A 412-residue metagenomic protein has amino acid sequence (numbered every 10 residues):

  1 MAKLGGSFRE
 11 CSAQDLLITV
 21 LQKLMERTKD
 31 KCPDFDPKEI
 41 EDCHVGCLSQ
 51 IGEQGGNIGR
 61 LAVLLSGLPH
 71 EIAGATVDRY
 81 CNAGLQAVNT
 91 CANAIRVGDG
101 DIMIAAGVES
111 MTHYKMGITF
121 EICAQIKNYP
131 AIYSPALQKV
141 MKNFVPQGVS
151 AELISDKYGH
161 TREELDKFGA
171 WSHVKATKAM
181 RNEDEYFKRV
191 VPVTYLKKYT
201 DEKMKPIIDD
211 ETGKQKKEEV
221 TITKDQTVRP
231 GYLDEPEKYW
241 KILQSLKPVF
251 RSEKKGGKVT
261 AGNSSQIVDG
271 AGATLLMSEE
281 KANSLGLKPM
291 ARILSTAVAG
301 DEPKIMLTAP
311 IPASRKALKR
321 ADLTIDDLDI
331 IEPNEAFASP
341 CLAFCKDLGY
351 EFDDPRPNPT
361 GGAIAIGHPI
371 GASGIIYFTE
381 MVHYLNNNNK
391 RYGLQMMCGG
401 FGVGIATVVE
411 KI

Functional and structural regions predicted by a protein language model:
M1-A2, R9-T19, D34, E164-S284 (+2 more regions): N-terminal extracellular/periplasmic Venus flytrap/periplasmic-binding protein-like
M1-C11, D156, Y239-T308, P312 (+6 more regions): Condensing-enzyme catalytic core mediating Claisen C-C bond formation in acyl metabolism
M1-L48, G52-Q54, I58-S66, A73 (+8 more regions): Conserved active-site "lid/cap" helical segment
C11, C47-D101, M141-V149, E237-Q266 (+3 more regions): Conserved catalytic cysteine-centered active-site region of acyl-thioester-dependent Claisen-condensing enzymes
D36-G46, A73-D78, M103-V108, E164-W171 (+5 more regions): Beta-strand segments within the central parallel beta-sheet cores of soluble alpha/beta enzyme folds
V77-E109, S155-D184, A273-E280, C345-K346 (+2 more regions): Active-site-proximal alpha-helical scaffold in enzymes
G100-I154: Flexible glycine-/small-residue-enriched beta->alpha junction loops that bind anionic phosphate/pyrophosphate groups
S150-E152, V191, L294, G300-A365: Active-site pocket-lining segment
